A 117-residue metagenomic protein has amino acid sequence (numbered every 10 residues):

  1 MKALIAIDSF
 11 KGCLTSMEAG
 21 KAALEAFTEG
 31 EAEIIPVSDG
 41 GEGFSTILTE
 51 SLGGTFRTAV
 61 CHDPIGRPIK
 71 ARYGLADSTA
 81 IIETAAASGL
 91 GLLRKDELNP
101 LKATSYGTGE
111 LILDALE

Functional and structural regions predicted by a protein language model:
M1-E117: N-terminal loops that bind phosphate or other acidic moieties and the adjacent beta-alpha structural core
